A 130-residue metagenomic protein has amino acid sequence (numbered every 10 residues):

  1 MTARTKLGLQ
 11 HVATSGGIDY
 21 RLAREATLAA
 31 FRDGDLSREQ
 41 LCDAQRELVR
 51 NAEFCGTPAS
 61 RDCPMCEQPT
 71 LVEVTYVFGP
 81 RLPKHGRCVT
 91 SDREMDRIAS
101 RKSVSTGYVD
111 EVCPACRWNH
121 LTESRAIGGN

Functional and structural regions predicted by a protein language model:
K6-T14, E123-N130: C-terminal/domain-terminus segments
G17-L36: Long C-terminal interaction/binding lobes of large macromolecular proteins
R38-E53, S91-A99: Short Cys/His-rich Zn2+-coordinating modules
R46-S60, E73, R101-G107: Short, flexible, mixed-charge glycine/proline-rich loop motifs that serve as phosphate/nucleic-acid-contacting
C63-E67, C113-C116: Short cysteine-rich clusters marking metal-coordination/redox-active sites
E67-V72, N119-H120: Cys/His-rich microdomains that often coordinate metals
V77-C88, G128-N130: Short cysteine/histidine-rich metal-coordination sites, predominantly Zn2+-binding motifs
D96-N130: Short, compact, well-ordered microdomains
